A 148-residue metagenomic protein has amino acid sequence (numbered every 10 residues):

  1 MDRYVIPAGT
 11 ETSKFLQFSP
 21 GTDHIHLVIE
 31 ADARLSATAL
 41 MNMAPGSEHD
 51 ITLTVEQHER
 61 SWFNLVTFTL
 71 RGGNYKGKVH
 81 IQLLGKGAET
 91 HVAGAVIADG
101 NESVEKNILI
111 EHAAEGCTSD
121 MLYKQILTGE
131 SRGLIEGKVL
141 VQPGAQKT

Functional and structural regions predicted by a protein language model:
M1-T148: Conserved beta-strand/loop scaffold segments within soluble protein domains that form the structured core and edges
